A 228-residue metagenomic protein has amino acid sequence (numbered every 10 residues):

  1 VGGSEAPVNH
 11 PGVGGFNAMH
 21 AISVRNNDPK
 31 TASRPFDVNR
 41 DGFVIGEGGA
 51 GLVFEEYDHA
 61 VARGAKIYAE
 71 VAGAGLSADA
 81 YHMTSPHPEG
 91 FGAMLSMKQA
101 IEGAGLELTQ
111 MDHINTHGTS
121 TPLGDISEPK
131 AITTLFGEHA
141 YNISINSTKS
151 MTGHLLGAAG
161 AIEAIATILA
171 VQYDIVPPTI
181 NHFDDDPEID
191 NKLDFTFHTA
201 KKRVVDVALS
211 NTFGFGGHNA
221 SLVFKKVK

Functional and structural regions predicted by a protein language model:
V1-H59, A159-K228: Conserved beta-strand-centric core segments of catalytic alpha/beta enzyme folds
V1-S4, K66-A74, T109-T116, I143-S150 (+1 more regions): Beta-strand segments within the central parallel beta-sheet cores of soluble alpha/beta enzyme folds
I22, L76-S77, S120, E188: Active-site/binding-pocket entry motifs
R25-P29, G92-S96, A131-I143: Gly/Ser/Thr-rich active-site loops/lids in small-molecule metabolic enzymes that frequently grip phosphoryl groups
N27-A104, H113: Condensing-enzyme catalytic core mediating Claisen C-C bond formation in acyl metabolism
G64, A104-E107, F136-Y141: Short helix-capping segments at alpha-helix termini
Y81-G90, T119-F136, L155-I162, L193-F195: Short glycine/threonine-rich loop-to-helix capping motif typified by GTGT followed within a few residues by an Asp-Pro
S96-A104, A131, L135, T167 (+1 more regions): Stable alpha-helical structural segments in soluble proteins, enriched in small hydrophobic residues
